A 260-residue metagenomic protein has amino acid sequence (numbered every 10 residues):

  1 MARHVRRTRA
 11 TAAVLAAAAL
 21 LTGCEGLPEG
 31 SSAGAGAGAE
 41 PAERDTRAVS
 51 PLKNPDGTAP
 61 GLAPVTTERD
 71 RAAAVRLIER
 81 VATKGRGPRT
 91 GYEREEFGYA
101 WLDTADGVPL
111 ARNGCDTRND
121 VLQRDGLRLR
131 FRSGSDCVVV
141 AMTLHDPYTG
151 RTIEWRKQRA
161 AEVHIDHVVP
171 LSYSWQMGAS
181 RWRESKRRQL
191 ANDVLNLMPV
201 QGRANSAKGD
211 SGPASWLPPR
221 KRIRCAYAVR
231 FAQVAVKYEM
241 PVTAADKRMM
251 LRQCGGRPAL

Functional and structural regions predicted by a protein language model:
M1-V14: Bacterial N-terminal signal peptides that target proteins for export
L20-G23: C-terminal motif of bacterial Sec signal peptides marking the signal peptidase cleavage site
E25-P28: Bacterial signal peptide processing site
G30, D120, Y173-M177: Active-site-proximal flexible loops/turns
G30-P109, D246, A259: N-terminal module-boundary/linker segments of secreted carbohydrate-active enzymes
K84-H164, V168-V169: Secreted/periplasmic proteins that engage bacterial cell-wall peptidoglycan
V139, P147-L260: Domain-level detector of nuclease and nuclease-like folds in predominantly extracellular/periplasmic contexts
